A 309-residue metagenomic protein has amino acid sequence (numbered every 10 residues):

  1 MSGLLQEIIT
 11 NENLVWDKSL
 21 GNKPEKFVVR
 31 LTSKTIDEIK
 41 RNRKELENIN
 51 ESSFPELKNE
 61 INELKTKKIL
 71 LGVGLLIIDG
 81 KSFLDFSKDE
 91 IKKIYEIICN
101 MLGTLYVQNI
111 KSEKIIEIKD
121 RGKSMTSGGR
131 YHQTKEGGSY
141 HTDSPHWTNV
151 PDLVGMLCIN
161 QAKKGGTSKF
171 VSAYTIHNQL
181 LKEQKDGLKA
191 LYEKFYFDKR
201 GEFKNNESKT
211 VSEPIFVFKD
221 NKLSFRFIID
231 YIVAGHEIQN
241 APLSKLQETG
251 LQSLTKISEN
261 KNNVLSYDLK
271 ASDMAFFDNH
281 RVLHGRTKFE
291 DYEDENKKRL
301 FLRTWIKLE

Functional and structural regions predicted by a protein language model:
M1-K65, L70-L76, F83-D85, S112-A271 (+1 more regions): Active-site environment of non-heme Fe oxygenases that use a 2-His-1-carboxylate facial triad
D89-E96, F170-S172: "Short basic amphipathic alpha-helical interaction patches in structured regions
Y95-L105: A short alpha->loop->secondary-structure connector
G103-I115: A short, surface-exposed interaction/processing loop segment used at functional sites
